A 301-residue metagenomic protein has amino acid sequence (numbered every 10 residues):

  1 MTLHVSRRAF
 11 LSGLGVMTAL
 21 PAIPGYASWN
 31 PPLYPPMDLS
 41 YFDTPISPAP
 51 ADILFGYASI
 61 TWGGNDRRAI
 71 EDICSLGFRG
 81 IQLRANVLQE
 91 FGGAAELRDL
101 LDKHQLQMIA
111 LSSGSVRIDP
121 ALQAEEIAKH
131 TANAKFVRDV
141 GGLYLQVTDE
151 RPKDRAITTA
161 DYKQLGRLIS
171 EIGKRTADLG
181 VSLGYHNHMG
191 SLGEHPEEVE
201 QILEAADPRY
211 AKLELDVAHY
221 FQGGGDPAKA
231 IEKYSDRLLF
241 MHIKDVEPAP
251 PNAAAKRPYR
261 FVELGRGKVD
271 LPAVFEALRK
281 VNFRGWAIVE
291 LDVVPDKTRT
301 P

Functional and structural regions predicted by a protein language model:
T2-F55, G63, R67-C74, P196-A211 (+1 more regions): Histidine-acidic metal/acid-base catalytic patches
G15-L20, D119-L213: Active-site acidic/histidine proton-transfer and metal-coordination neighborhood in alpha/beta enzyme cores
I53-A58, I81-L83, M108-S113, L145-V147 (+4 more regions): Hydrophobic faces of well-ordered beta-strands that scaffold small-molecule active sites in alpha/beta enzyme cores
I60-D66, R84-A94, V116-E126, K153-I157 (+4 more regions): Acidic-and-aromatic substrate-binding clefts and catalytic sites of carbohydrate-active enzymes
A69-N86, V140: Catalytic domains of carbohydrate-active enzymes, especially glycoside hydrolases
F91-M108, V181: Short acidic, glycine/proline-enriched helix-loop-strand junctions
L100-L111, G166-I172, T176: Alpha-helix-loop-beta-strand connector modules within alpha/beta enzyme cores
